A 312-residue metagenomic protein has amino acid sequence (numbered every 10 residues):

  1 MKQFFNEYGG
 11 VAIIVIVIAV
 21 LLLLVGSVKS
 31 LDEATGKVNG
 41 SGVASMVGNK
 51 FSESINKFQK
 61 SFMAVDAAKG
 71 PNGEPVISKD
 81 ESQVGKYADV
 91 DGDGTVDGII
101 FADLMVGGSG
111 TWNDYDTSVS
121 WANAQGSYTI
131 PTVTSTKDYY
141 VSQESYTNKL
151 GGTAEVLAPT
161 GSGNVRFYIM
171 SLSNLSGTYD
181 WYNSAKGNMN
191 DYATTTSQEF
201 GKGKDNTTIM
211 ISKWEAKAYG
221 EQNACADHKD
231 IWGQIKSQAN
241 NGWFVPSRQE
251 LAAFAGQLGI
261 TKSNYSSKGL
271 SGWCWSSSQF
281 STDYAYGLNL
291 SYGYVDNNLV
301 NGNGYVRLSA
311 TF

Functional and structural regions predicted by a protein language model:
M1-K2, S247: Alpha-helical hinge/cap motifs
K2-K29: N-terminal single-pass transmembrane signal-anchor helix
L23-P75: N-terminal export/assembly leader peptides and their processing motifs that target proteins to secretory
M46, E53, D230, Q249-A253 (+1 more regions): Extracytoplasmic/secreted proteins, especially bacterial periplasmic and envelope-associated proteins
A67-N240, V300-N303, A310-T311: Short, compositionally biased
E74, N240-G242, R248-F312: C-terminal, surface-exposed recognition/capping segments
M170, V245-P246: Short hydrophobic beta-strand that contains or immediately precedes a catalytic carboxylate
